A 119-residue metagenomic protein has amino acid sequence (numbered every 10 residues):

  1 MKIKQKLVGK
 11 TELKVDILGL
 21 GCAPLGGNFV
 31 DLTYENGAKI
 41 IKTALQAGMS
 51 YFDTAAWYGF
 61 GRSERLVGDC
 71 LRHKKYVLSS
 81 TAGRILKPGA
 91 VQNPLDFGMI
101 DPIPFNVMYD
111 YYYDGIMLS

Functional and structural regions predicted by a protein language model:
M1-S80, R84-L86: N-terminal binding-site loop/beta-alpha segment at the start of enzyme catalytic domains that lines or forms
V91-S119: Glycine/proline-rich, positively charged, aromatic-decorated active-site loop/lid region on the catalytic face
